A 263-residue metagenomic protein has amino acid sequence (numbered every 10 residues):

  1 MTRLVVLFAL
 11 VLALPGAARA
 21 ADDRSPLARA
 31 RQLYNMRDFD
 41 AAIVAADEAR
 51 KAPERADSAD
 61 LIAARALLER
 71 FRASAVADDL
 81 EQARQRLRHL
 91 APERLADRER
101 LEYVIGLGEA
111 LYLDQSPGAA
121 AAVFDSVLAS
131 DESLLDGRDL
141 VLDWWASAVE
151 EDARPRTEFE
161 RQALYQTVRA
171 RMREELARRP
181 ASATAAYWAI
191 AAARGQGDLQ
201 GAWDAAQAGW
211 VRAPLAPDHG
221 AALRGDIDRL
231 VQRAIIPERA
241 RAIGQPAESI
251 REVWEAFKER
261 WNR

Functional and structural regions predicted by a protein language model:
A17-A73, A77-E81, R251-R263: N-terminal leader/linker segments that initiate helical-solenoid repeat arrays
A21, R55-S58, I62, A75 (+8 more regions): Structural signature of alpha-solenoid helical repeat junctions
A28, I62, E69, G106 (+6 more regions): "A position-specific structural signal for the A-helix of alpha-solenoid helical repeats
L33-D47, S74-R88, D114-S126, E158-R171: Helix-turn-helix repeat elements of alpha-solenoid scaffolds
A49-A59, L87-E102, A129-V141, R173-R179 (+1 more regions): Flexible helix-coil transition and linker loops at the boundaries of alpha-helical arrays
Q85, D125-A129, A163-L164, L199-D218: TPR/TPR-like (Sel1-like) alpha-helical repeat modules
Q162-Q166, E175, A213, D218-R263: Terminal, low-structured helical/coil segments at or just beyond the last alpha-helical repeat
